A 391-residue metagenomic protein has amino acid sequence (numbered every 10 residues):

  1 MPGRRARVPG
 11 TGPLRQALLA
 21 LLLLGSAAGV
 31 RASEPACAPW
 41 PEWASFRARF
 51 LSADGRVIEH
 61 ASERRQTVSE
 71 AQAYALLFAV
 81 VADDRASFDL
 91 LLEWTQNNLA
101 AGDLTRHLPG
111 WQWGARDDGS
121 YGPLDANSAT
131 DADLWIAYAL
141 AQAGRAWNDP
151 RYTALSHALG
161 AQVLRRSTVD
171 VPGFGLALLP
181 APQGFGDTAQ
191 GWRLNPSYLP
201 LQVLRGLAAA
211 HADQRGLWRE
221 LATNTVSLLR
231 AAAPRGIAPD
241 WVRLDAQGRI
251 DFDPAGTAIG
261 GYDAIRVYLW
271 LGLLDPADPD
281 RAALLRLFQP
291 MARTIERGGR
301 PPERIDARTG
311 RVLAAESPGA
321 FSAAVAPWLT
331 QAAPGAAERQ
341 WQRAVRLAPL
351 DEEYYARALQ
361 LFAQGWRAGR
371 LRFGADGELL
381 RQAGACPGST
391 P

Functional and structural regions predicted by a protein language model:
R4-L18: Bacterial N-terminal signal peptides that target proteins for export
A17-S26: Bacterial N-terminal signal peptides
A28-A32: Sec/Tat signal peptide C-region and signal peptidase I cleavage site
S33-E70, V80-P123, P172-A177, A181 (+2 more regions): Low-complexity, Ser/Thr/Pro/Gly-enriched N-terminal "stalk/linker" regions
E34-P41, R65-S69, N127-D131, T153-A323 (+2 more regions): Extended ligand-binding clefts on enzyme/binding-domain cores
F46, A82, T95-N98, G102 (+9 more regions): Alpha-helical solenoid scaffolds that mediate protein-protein interactions, centered on TPR/SEL1-like repeats but also
V68, Q72, P123-R145: Aromatic-rich carbohydrate-recognition surfaces in CAZymes
G310-P391: C-terminal functional modules
